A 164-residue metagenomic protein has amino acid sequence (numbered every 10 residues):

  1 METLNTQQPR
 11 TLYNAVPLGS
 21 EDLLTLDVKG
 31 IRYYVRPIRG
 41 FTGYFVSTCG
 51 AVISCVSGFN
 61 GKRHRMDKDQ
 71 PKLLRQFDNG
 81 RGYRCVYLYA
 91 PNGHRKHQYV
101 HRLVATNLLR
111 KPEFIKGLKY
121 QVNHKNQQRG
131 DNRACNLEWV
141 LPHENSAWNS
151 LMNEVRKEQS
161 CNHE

Functional and structural regions predicted by a protein language model:
E2-Q121, Q128-E164: Conserved recognition-core residues within compact binding domains
